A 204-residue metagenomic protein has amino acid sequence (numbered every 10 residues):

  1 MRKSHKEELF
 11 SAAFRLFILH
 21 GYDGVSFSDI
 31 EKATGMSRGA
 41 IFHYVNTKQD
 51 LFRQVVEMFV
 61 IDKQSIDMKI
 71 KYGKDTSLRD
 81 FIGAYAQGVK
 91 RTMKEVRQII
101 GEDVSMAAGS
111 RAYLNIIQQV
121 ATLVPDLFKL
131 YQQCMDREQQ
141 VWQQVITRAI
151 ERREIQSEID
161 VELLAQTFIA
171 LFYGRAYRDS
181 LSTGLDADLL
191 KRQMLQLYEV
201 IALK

Functional and structural regions predicted by a protein language model:
S4, E8, A12, L16-I61: Helix-turn-helix
A12-H20, I66, Y113-I117, T167 (+1 more regions): Solvent-exposed, amphipathic alpha-helical segments
L19, A84-V96, Q140, Q144-R152 (+1 more regions): C-terminal peripheral helix-coil segments that are non-catalytic and often amphipathic
N46-D50, Q54, Y72-T76, Q118 (+4 more regions): Residues in soluble alpha-helical coiled-coils and helical-bundle/repeat scaffolds
K48, V55, F59, K63 (+6 more regions): Hydrophobic/aromatic residues within well-ordered alpha-helical segments
Q54, M68-A108, A165, K191: Hydrophobic alpha-helical connector segments
V104-A121, P125-E151, L195: Amphipathic alpha-helical packing segments from all-alpha helical-bundle domains
S157-A165: Membrane-interface starts of transmembrane alpha-helices
